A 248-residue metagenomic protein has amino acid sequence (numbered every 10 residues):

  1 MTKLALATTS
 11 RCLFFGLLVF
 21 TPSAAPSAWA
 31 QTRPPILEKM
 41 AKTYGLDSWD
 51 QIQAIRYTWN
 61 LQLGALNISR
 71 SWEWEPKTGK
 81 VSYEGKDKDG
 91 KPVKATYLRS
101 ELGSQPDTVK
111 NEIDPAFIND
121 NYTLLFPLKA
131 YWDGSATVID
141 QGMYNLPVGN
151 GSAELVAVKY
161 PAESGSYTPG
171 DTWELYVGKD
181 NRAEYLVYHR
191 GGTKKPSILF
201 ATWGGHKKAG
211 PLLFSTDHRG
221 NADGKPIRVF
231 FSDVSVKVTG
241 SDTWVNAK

Functional and structural regions predicted by a protein language model:
M1-T8: N-terminal secretory signal peptides that target proteins for export/translocation
R11-A24: Bacterial N-terminal signal peptides
V19, W29, L46-S48, S164: Residues embedded in well-ordered secondary-structure elements
W29-E38, V93-D171, G191-K195, A247-K248: Flexible, processing/modification-adjacent segments and terminal tails in exported/periplasmic/extracellular proteins
R33-N111, G134-Y144: N-terminal mature ectodomain segment of secretory-pathway/periplasmic proteins
W49, W74-P76, T123-L124, W173 (+1 more regions): Tryptophan-centric aromatic hotspots in well-structured domains and transmembrane helices
A65, S69, K80-V81, K94-G103 (+6 more regions): Noncatalytic linker/hinge segments flanking ATPase motor cores
G149-A247: Gly/Pro-enriched, hydrophobic low-complexity segments that function as extracytoplasmic propeptides/linkers
